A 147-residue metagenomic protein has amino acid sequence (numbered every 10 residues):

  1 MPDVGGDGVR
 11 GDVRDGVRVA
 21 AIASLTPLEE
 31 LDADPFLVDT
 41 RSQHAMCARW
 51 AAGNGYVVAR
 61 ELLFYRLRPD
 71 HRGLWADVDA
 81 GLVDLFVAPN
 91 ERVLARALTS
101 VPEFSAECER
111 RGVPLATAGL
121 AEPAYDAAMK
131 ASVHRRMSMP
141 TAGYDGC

Functional and structural regions predicted by a protein language model:
M1-C147: Short, structured surface patches at the beginning of a domain
